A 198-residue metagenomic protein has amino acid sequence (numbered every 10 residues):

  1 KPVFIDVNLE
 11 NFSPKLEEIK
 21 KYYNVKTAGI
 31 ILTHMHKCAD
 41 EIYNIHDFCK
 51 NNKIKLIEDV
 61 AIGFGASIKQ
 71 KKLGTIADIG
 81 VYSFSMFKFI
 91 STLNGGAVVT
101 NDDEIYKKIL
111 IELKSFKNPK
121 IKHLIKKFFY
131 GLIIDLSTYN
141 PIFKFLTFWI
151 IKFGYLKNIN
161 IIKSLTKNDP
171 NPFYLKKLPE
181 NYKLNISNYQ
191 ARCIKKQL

Functional and structural regions predicted by a protein language model:
K1-S67: PLP-dependent aminotransferase-like
P2, T27, K53-L56, K72 (+3 more regions): Secondary-structure boundary/capping signal
K15, N24, C38-E41, K72 (+3 more regions): Helix N-cap and loop-to-helix transition residues
K20-Y22, F48, K72-I76, V98-V99: Short, hinge-like loop/turn segments at secondary-structure boundaries
F64-K69, I76-L198: Active-site region of PLP-dependent enzymes
